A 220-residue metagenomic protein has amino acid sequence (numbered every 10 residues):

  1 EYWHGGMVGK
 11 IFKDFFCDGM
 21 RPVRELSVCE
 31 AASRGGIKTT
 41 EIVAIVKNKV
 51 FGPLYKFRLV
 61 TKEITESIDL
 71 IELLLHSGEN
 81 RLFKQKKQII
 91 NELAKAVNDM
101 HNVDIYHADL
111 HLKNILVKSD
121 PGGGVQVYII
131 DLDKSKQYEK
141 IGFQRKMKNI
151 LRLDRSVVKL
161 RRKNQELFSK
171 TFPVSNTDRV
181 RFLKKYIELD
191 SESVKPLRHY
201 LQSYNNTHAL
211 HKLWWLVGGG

Functional and structural regions predicted by a protein language model:
E1-L70, N98, N102-V103, K195 (+2 more regions): Conserved ATP-binding subdomain of kinase catalytic cores across diverse folds
H4, L112, K134: Short, glycine/acidic-enriched loop or turn micro-motifs at the edges of active sites
V50-L54, D120-Q126: Short, solvent-exposed loop/turn segments that connect beta-strands within catalytic domains and beta-strand-rich
D69-N80: AlphaC helix of the protein kinase catalytic domain
N102-L112: Catalytic-loop of the protein kinase fold
H111-S119: Conserved protein-kinase catalytic-loop segment immediately C-terminal to the catalytic Asp of the HRD motif
G124-L213: C-lobe/activation-segment region of protein kinase-like
